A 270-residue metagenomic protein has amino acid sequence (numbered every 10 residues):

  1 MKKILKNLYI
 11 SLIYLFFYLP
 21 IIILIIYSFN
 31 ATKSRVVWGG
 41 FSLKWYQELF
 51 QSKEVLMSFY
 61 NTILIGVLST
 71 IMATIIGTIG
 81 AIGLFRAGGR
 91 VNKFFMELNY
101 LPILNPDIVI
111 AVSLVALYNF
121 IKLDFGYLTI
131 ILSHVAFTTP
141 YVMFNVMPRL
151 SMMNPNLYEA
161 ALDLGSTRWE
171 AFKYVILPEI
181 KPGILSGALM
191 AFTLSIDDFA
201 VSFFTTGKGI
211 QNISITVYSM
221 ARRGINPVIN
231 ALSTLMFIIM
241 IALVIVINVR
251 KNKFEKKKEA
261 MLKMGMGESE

Functional and structural regions predicted by a protein language model:
M1-I23: N-terminal signal-anchor/first transmembrane alpha helix
M1-Y9, V91, M147-Y158, L162 (+2 more regions): C-terminal transmembrane helix and the adjacent membrane-cytosol boundary/short C-terminal tail of inner/organellar
K2, K33-S69, R222-R223: Periplasmic/extracellular loop-to-transmembrane helix junction in inner-membrane transport proteins
K2-K3, L68-N99, I245-N252: Transmembrane-helix boundary motif in ABC transporter permease subunits
Y14-I21, M143-V146, N154-P155, R168-D197: Transmembrane alpha-helices
K33, Y46-E54, I196-F254: Interhelical loop and adjacent transmembrane-helix boundary motif in polytopic membrane transport permeases
S34, L43, I108-F137, W169 (+1 more regions): Membrane-interfacial helix termini and adjacent extracytoplasmic/periplasmic loops of multi-pass transporters
L56, Y60, L64-I76, G80 (+6 more regions): Hydrophobic alpha-helical transmembrane segments of multipass integral membrane proteins, especially permease/channel
